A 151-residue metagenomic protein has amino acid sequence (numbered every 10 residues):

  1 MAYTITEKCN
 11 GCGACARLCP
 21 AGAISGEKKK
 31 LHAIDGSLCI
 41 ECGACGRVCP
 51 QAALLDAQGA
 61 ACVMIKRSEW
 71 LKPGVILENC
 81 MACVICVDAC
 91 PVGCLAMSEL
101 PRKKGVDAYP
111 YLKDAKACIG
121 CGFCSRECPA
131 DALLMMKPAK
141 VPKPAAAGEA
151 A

Functional and structural regions predicted by a protein language model:
M1-T4, D35, D131-A151: Iron-sulfur (Fe-S) cluster-binding modules
K8, L18, L38, V48 (+4 more regions): Short pre-active-site segment immediately N-terminal to redox-active cysteine/selenocysteine motifs in thiol-based
A14-K29, A44-A61, I85-R102, F123-A139: Iron-sulfur cluster-binding cysteine motifs and their immediate structural context in ferredoxin-like electron-transfer
K28-A33, E69-W70, R102-A117, K140: Short linker/helix segments within small regulatory modules
D56-P73, K140-G148: Intrinsically disordered, low-complexity Ser/Thr-rich linker and spacer segments in cell-wall-related proteins
M64-L95: Short, solvent-exposed interaction modules
L77, A82, D114-A115, R126 (+2 more regions): Iron-sulfur-cluster electron-transfer modules
